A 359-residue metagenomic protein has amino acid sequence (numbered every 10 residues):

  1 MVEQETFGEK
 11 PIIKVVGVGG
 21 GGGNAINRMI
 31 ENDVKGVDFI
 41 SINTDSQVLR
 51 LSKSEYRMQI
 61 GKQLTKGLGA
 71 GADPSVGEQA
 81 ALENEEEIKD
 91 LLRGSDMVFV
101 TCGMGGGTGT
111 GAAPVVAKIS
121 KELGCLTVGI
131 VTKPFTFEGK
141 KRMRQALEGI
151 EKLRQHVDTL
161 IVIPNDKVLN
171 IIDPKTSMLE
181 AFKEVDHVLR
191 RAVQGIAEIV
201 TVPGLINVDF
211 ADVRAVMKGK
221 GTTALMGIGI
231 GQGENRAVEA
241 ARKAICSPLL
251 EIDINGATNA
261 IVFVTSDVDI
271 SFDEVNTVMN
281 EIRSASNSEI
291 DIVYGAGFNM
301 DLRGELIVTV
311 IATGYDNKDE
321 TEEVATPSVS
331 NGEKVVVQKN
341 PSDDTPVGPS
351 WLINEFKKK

Functional and structural regions predicted by a protein language model:
M1-K359: Tubulin/FtsZ superfamily GTPase core signature
